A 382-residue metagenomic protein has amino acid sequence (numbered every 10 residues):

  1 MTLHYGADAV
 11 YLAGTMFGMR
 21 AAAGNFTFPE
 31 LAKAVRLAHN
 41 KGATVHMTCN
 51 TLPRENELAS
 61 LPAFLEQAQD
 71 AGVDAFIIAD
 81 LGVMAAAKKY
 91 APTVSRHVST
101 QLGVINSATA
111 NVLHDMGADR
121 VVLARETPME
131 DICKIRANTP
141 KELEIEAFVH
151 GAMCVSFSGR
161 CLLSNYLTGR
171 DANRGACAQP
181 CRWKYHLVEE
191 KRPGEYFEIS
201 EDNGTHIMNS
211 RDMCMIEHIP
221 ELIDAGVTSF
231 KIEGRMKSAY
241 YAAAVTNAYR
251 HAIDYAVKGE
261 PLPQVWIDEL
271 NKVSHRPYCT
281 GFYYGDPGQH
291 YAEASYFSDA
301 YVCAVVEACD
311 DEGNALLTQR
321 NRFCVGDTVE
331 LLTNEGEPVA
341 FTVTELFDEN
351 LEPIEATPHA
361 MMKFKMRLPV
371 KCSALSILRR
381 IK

Functional and structural regions predicted by a protein language model:
L3, A9-M16, T44-T51, E55-P62 (+4 more regions): Surface-exposed amphipathic alpha-helical tracts and adjacent flexible/coil segments at the periphery of soluble enzymes
L3-G6, K88-Y90: Alpha-helix C-terminal capping segments
M16-S107: Active-site beta->alpha loop and helix N-cap motifs at the rims of alpha/beta catalytic domains
F76-A79, Q101-I105, D119, A124-T127 (+1 more regions): Short, well-structured alpha-helical patches and their helix-loop capping segments that border functional surfaces
